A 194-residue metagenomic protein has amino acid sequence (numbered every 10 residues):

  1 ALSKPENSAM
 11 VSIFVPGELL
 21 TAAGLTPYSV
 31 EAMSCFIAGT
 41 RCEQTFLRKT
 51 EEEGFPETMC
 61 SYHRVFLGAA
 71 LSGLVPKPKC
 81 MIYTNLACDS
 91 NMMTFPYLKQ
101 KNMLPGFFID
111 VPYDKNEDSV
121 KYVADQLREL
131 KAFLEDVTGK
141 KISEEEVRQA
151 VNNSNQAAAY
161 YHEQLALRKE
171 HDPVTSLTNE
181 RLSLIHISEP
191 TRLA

Functional and structural regions predicted by a protein language model:
A1-I142: Trp/Phe/Arg-rich N-terminal binding region typifying the photolyase-homology
N7-S8, Y160, L193: A general structural signal for well-ordered secondary-structure junctions
V123-H171, T175-T178: Conserved, well-structured core segments that form the ligand-binding/active-site neighborhood of functional domains
N179-L184: Long, contiguous internal "core" modules enriched in hydrophobic/ aromatic residues
I185-A194: Single conserved hydrophobic/aromatic residue that forms the stacking wall/gate of nucleotide- or nucleobase-binding
